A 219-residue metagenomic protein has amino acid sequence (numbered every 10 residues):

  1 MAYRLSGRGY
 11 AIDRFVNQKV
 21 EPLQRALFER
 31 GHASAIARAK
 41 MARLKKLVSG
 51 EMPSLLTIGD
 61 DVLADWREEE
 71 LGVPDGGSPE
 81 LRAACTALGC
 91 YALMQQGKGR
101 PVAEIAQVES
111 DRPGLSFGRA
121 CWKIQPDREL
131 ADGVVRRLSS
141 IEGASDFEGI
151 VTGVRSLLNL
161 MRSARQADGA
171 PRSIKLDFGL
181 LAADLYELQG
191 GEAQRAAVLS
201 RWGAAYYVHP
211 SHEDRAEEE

Functional and structural regions predicted by a protein language model:
A2, S140-E219: Elongated scaffolding segments in large macromolecular assemblies, built predominantly from amphipathic alpha-helices
A2-L71, D75, T86: N-terminal domain-start signal
L5-R25, E129-R162: Eukaryotic low-complexity, intrinsically disordered regulatory segments enriched in serine, proline and acidic residues
H32, L47-E51, G76-E80, E109 (+2 more regions): Conserved aromatic-histidine-acidic binding/catalytic patches
R38, A42, D60, S78-G89 (+4 more regions): Non-catalytic, well-ordered alpha-helical scaffold segments
G50, S54, E68, C90-K98 (+4 more regions): Amphipathic alpha-helical interaction surfaces
R67-A120: Aromatic- and glycine-enriched beta-alpha-beta binding-site module
S110-R136: Compact, glycine/acidic-enriched structural inserts
